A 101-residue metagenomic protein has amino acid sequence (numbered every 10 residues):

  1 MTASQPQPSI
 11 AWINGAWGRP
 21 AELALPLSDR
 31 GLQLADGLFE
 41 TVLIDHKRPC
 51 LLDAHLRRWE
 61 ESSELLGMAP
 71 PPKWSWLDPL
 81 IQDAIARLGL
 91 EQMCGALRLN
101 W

Functional and structural regions predicted by a protein language model:
M1-W101: Conserved alpha/beta cores of soluble small-molecule-handling proteins
